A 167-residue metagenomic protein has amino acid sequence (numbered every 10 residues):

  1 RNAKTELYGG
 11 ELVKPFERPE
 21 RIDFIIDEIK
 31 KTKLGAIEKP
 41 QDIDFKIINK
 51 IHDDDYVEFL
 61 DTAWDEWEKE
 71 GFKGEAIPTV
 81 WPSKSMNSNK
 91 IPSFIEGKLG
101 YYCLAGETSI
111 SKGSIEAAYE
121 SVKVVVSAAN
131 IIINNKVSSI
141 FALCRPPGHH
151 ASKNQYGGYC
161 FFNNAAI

Functional and structural regions predicted by a protein language model:
R1-I167: HDAC/HDAC-like amidohydrolase catalytic core signature
